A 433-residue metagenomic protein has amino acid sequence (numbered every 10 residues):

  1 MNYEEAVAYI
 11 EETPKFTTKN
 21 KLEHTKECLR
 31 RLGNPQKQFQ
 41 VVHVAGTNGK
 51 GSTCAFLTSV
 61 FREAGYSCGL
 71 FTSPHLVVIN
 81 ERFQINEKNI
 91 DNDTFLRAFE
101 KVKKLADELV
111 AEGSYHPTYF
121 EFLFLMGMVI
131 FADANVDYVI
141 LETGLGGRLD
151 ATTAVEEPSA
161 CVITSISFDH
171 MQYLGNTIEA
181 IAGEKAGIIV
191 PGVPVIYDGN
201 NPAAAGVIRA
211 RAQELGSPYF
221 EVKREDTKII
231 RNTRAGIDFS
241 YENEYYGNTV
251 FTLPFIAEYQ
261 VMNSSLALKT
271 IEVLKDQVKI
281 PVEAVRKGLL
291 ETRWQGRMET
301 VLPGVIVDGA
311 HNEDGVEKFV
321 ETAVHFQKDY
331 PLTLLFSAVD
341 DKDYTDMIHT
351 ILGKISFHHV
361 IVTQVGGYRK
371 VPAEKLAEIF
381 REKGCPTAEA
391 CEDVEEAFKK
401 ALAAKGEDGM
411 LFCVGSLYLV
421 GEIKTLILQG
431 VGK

Functional and structural regions predicted by a protein language model:
M1-G46, T53-Y66, F71, D107-S114: Short functional linear segments
L29, N34-K37, E63-E156, A203: ATP-dependent carboxylate-amine ligase catalytic core
V110, N135-E142, P158-V250, S264 (+1 more regions): Acidic, Mg2+-coordinating active-site environments of NTP-dependent enzymes
A134-D137, K328-D329, C385, G406-D408: Short, high-confidence coil segments that cap the C-terminus of an alpha-helix and link into the following beta-strand
Y138-T143, L149-V162, I166-H170, A180 (+1 more regions): Nucleotide phosphate-binding/pyrophosphate-handling subdomain across enzymes that bind or process nucleotide phosphates
D198-G199, Q213-T233, L253-E258, V282-T292 (+5 more regions): Beta-strand->loop->alpha-helix junctions that form or flank phosphate-binding loops in nucleotide-handling enzymes
N201-R211, G216, G304, I348-M410: C-terminal helical cap/extension that packs against the catalytic core of soluble nucleotide-cofactor enzymes
S416: Active-site-proximal loop/hinge segments that shape catalytic or ion-binding/gating pockets
